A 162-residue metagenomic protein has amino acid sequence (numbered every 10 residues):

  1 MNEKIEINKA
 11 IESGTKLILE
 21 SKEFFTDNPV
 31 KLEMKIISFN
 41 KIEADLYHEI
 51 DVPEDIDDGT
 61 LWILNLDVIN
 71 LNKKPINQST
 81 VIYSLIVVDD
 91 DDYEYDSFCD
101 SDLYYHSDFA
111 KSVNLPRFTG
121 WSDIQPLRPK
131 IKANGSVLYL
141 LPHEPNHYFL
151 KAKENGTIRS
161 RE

Functional and structural regions predicted by a protein language model:
M1-E162: Conserved functional micro-motifs across diverse proteins
